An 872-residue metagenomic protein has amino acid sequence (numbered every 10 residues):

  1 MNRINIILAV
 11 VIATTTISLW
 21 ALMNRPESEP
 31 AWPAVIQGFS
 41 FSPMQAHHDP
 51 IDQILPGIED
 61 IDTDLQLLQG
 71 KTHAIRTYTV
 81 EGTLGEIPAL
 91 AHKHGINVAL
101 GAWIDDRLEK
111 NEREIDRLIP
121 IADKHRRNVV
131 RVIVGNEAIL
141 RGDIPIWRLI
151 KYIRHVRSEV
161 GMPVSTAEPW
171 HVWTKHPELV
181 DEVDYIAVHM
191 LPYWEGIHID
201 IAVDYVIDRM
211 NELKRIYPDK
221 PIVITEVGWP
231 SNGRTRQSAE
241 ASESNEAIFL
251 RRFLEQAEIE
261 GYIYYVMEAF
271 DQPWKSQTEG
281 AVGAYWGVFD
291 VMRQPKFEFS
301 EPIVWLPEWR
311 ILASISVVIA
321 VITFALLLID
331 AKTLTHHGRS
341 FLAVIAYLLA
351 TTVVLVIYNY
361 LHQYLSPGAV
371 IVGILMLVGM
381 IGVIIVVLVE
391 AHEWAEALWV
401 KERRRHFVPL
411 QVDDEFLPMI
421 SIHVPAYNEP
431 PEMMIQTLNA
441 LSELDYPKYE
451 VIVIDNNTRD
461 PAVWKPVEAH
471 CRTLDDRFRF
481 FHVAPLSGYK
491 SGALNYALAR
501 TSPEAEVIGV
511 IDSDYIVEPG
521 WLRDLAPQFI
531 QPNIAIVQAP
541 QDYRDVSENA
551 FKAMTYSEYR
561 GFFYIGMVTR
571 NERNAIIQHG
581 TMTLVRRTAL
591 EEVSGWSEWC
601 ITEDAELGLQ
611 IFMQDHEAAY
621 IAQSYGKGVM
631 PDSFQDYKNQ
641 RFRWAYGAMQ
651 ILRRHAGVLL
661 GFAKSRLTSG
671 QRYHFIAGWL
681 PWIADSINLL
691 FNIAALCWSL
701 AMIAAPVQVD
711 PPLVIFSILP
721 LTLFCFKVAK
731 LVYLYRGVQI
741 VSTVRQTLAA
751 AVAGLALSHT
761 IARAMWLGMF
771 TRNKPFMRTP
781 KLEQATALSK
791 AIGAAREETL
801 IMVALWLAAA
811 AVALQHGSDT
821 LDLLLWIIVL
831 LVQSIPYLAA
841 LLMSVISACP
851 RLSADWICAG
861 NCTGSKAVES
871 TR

Functional and structural regions predicted by a protein language model:
P30-P33, G38, M44-A46, P50-Q53 (+3 more regions): Aromatic-rich peripheral "rim/lid" segments of glycoside hydrolase catalytic domains that contact and position glycan
L100, V130, N136, E168-R209 (+1 more regions): Aromatic- and acid-rich polysaccharide-binding/catalytic face of secreted or lumenal carbohydrate-active enzymes
H336-I385, V412, P681-P775, A791-V868: Membrane-embedded multi-pass helical conduit in multi-pass membrane proteins, especially envelope-biosynthetic
P418-S421, E450, E591, E606: Cell-envelope/extracellular polymer assembly enzymes that use nucleotide-activated donors
L438-K448: Short, acidic, metal-binding catalytic loop of nucleotide-sugar glycosyltransferases
P447, D455-V467, A484-S487: A conserved acidic beta->alpha catalytic loop
A469-E506, P519-I601, E606, Q610-M613 (+2 more regions): Long helical/loop segments within the catalytic core of UDP-sugar-dependent glycosyltransferases, especially the large
I511-I516, W599: The conserved acidic donor/metal-binding loop of glycosyltransferases
